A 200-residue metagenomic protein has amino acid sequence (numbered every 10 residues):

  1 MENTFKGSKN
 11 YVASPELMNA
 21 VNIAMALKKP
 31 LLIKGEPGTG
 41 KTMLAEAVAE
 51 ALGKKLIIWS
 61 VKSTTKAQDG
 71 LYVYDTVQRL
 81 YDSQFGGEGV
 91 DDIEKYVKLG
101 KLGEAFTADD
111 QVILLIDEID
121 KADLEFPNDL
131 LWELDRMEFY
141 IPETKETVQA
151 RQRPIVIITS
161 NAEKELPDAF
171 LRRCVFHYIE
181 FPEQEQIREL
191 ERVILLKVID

Functional and structural regions predicted by a protein language model:
M1-D200: C-terminal regulatory/interaction module of P-loop NTP-utilizing enzymes
